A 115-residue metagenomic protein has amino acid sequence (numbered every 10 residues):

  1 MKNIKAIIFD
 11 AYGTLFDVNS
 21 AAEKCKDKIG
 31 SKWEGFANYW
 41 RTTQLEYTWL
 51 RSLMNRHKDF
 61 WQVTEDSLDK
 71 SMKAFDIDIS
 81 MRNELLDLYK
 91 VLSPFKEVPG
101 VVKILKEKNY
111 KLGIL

Functional and structural regions predicted by a protein language model:
M1-L45: Active-site neighborhood of HAD-like aspartate-dependent phosphohydrolases
E23-D27, D69, L86: Amphipathic alpha-helical segments within well-ordered protein domains
L45, W49, Y110-K111: Generic structural signal for secondary-structure transition and capping sites
T48-E84: A metal-dependent, Asp-based hydrolase signature
W61-Q62, S80-I114: Short, acidic loop-to-helix structural element flanking the phosphoryl-transfer center in phosphate-processing enzymes
